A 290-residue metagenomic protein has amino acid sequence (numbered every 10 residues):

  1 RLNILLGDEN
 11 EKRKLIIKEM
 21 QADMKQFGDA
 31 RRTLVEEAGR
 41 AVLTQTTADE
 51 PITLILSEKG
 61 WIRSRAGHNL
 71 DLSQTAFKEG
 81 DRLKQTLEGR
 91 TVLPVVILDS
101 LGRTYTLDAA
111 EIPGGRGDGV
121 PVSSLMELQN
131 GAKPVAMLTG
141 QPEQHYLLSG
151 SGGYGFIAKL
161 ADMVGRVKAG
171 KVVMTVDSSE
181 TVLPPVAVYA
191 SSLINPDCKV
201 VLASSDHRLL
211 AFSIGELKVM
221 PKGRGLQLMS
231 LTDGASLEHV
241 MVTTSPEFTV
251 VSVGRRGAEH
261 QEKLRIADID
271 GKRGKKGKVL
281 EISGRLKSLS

Functional and structural regions predicted by a protein language model:
R1-S290: Short, structured "edge-of-domain" segments at secondary-structure transitions
